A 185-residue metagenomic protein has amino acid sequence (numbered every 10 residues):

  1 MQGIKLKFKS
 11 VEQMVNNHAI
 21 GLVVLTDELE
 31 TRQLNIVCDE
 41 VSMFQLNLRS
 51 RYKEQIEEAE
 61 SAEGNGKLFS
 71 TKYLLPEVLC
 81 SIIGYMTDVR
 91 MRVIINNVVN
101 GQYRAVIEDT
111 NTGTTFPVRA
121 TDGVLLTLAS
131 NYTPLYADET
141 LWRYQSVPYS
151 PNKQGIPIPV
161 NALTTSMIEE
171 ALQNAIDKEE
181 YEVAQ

Functional and structural regions predicted by a protein language model:
M1-S150, I156-T164: Divalent-cation
Q154-Q185: Charged/polar low-complexity intrinsically disordered segments, enriched in acidic residues
